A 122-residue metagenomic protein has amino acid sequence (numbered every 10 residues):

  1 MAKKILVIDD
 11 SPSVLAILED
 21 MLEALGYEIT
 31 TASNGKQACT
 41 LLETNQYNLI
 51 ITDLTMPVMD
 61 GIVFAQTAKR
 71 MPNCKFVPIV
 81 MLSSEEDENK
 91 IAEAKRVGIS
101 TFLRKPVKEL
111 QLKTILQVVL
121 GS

Functional and structural regions predicted by a protein language model:
A16-A24: Charged docking surfaces used in two-component/phosphorelay signaling
G26-S33, L41: Short hydrophobic/Thr-rich beta-strand motif most characteristic of the beta2 strand and flanking loop of CheY-like
N45-I51: Active-site beta3 strand of CheY-like receiver
M56: Receiver (REC) domain active-site loop signature in two-component systems and cognate sites in sensor histidine kinases
T67, K105: A Lys-centered signature of the CheY-like receiver
V107-L116: C-terminal output helix
